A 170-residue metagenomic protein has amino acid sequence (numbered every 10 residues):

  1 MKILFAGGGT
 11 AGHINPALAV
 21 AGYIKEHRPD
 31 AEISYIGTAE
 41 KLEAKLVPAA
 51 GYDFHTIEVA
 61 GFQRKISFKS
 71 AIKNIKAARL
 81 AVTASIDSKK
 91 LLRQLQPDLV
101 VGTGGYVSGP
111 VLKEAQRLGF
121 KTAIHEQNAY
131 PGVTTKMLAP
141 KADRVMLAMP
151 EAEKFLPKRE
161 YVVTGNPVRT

Functional and structural regions predicted by a protein language model:
I3-T10, D30-T83, T164: Conserved nucleotide-sugar phosphate-binding/catalytic loop shared by glycosyltransferases and other
A6, P16, I36-A39, T103 (+3 more regions): Replace "coordinates the UDP/GDP/TDP-sugar" with "coordinates nucleotide-activated sugar donors
T10-A11, G105-V107, A129-Y130: Residue-level detector of alpha-helix initiation sites
G12, V47, G104, V145: Residue-level signature of catalytic and energy-coupling elements of molecular machines, predominantly ATP/GTP-dependent
H13-K25: Short amphipathic alpha-helix
K25-D30, R117-G119: Short helix-capping segments at alpha-helix termini
D53, Q116-T170: Active-site-proximal region of nucleotide-activated glycan assembly enzymes, centered on histidine/acidic-rich loops
D87-V100, V107-A123, K136-K141: Glycosyltransferases and closely related glycan-assembly transferases that use nucleotide-activated donors
